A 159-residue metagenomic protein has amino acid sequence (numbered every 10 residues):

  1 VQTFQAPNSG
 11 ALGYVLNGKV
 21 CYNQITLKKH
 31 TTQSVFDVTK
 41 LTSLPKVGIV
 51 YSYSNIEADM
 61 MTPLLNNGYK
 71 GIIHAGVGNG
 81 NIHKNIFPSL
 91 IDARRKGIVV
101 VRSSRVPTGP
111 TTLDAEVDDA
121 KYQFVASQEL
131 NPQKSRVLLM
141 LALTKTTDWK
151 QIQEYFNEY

Functional and structural regions predicted by a protein language model:
V1-G80, E158-Y159: Accessory alpha-helical/coil subdomains and C-terminal extensions that flank or cap enzyme catalytic cores
N79-Y159: C-terminal non-catalytic interaction/assembly regions of soluble proteins
